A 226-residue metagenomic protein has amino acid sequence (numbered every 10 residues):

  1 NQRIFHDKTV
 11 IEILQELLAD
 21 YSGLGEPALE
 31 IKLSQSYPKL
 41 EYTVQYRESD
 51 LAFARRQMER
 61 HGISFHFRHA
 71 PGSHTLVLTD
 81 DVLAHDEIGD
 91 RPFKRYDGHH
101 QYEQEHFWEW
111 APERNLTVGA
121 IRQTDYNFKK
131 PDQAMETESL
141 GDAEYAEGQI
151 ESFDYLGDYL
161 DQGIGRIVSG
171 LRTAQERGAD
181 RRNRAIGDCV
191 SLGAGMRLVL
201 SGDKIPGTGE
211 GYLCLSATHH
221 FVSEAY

Functional and structural regions predicted by a protein language model:
N1-Y226: Amphipathic alpha-helical and helix-coil boundary elements used as assembly and membrane-proximal scaffolds
